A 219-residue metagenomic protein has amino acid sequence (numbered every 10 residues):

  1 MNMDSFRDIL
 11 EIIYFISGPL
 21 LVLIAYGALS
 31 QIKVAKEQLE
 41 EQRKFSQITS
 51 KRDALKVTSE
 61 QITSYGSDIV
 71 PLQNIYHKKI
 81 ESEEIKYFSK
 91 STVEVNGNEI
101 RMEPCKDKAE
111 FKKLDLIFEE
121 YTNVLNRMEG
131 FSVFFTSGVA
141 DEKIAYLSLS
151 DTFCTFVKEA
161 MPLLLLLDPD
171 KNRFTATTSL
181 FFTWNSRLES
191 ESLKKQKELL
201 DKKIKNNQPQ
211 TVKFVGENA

Functional and structural regions predicted by a protein language model:
M1-M3, R7, A140, E217: Intrinsic-disorder/low-complexity regions
N2-E94: Membrane-proximal alpha-helical anchors
E99-A219: An amphipathic alpha-helical interaction surface
